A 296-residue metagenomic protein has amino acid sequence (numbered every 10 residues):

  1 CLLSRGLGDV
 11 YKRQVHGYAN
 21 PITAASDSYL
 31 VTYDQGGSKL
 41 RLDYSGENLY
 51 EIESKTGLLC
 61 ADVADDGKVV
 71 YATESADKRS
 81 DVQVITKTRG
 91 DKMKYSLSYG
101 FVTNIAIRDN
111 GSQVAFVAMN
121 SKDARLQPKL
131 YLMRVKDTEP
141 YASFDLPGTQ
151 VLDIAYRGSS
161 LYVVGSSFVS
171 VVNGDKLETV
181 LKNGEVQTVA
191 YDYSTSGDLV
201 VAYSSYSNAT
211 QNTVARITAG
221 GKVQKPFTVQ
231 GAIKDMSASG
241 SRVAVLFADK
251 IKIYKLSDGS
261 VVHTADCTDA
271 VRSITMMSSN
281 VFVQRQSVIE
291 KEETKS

Functional and structural regions predicted by a protein language model:
C1-L7, Y11: Single conserved hydrophobic/aromatic residue that forms the stacking wall/gate of nucleotide- or nucleobase-binding
D9-V15, E47-E53, G90-S96, T138-D145 (+3 more regions): A short beta-strand motif characteristic of beta-propeller blades
K12-D109: Non-cytosolic head/periplasmic domains of membrane-anchored proteins
G17-D27, T56-D65, Y99-I107, P147-G158 (+3 more regions): Repeated scaffold domains used in trafficking and secretory/extracellular systems, primarily beta-propellers
L30, V69-V70, V114, L161 (+3 more regions): Hydrophobic beta-strand positions that form the internal "hydrophobic ladder" of WD40/Gbeta-like beta-propeller blades
S38-L42, D77-Q83, D123-L132, F168-N173 (+3 more regions): Structural motif
K78-V169: Solenoidal tandem-repeat scaffolds enriched in leucines and small polar residues
R272-S296: Blade-level signature of beta-propeller repeat domains, shared across WD40, Kelch, NHL, RCC1 and BNR/Asp-box propellers
